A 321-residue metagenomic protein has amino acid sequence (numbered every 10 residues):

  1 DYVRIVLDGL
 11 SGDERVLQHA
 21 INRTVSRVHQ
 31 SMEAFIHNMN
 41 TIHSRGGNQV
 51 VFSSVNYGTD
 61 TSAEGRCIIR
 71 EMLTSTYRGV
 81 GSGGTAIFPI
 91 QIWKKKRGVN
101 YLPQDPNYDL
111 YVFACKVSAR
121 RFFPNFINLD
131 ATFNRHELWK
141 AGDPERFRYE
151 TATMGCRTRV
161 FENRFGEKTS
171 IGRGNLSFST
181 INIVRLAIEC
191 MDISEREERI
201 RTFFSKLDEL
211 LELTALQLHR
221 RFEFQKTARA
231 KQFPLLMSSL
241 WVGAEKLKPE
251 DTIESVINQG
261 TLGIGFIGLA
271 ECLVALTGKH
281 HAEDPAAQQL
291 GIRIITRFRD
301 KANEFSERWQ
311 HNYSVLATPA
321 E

Functional and structural regions predicted by a protein language model:
D1-Q259, K279-H280, D284-E321: Conserved catalytic cores of very large enzyme subunits
L262-A275, T296: Contiguous, well-ordered alpha-helical segments that form the cores/surfaces of helical PPI scaffolds
